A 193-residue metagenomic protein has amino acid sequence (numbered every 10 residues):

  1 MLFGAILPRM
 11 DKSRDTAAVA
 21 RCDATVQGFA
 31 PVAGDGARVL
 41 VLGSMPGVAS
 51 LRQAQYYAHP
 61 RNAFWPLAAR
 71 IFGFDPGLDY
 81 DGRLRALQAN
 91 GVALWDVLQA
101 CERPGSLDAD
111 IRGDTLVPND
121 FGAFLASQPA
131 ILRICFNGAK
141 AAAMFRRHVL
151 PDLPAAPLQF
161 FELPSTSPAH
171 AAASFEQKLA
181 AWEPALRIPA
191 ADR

Functional and structural regions predicted by a protein language model:
L2-D35, H59-P60, L107-G122, R146-R193: C-terminal capping/extension of enzyme domains
G28, D35-A37, Q88-N90, S127-A130 (+1 more regions): Residue-level preference for short coil/turn positions at secondary-structure junctions
R38-S44: Short, hydrophobic/glycine-enriched beta-strand segments
V48-L51, E102-G105, A142-F145, P168-A172: Short catalytic/ligand-binding loop motif for oxyanion handling, primarily in non-cytosolic enzymes, centered on
S50-I111: Short, surface-exposed acidic-centric catalytic microdomains
G91-K140: Internal catalytic-core helix/loop-beta-alpha segment that presents or stabilizes conserved functional determinants
